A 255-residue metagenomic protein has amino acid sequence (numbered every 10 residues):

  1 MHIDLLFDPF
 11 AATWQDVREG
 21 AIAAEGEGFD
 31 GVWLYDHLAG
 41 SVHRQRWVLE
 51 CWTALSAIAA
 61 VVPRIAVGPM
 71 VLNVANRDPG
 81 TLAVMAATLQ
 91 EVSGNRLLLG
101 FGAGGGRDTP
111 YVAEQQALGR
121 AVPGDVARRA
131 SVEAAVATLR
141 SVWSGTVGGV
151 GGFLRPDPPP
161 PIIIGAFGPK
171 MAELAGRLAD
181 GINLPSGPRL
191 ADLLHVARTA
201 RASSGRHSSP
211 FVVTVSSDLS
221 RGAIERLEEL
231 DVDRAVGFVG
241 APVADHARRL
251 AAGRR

Functional and structural regions predicted by a protein language model:
M1-R255: Active-site-adjacent structural elements that line small-molecule/cofactor binding pockets in enzymes
